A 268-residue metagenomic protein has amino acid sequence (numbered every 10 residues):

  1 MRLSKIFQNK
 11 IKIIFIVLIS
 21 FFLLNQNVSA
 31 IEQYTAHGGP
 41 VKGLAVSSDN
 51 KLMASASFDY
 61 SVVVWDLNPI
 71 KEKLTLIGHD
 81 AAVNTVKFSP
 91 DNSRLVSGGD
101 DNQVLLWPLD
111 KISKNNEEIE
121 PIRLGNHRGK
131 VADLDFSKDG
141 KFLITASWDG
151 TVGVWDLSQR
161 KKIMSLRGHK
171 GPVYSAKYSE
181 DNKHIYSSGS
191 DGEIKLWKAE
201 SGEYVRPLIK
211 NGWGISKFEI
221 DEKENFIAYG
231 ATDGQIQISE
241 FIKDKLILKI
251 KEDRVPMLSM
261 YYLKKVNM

Functional and structural regions predicted by a protein language model:
I31-E32, K71-L74, N115, I119-I122 (+3 more regions): A structural motif specific to WD40 beta-propellers
Y34-V41, I77-V83, L124-V131, R167-V173 (+2 more regions): WD40/WD-repeat beta-propeller blade N-cap
S48-D49, P90-D91, K138-D139, E180-D181 (+2 more regions): Residue-level detector of Asp-centered blade-edge/turn motifs that repeat once per structural unit in beta-propeller
A56-D59, G98-D101, A146-D149, S188-D191 (+1 more regions): Conserved strand-to-loop turn within each blade of WD40 beta-propeller repeats
L67-I70, L109-I112, L157-R160, A199-G202 (+1 more regions): Short loop/turn segments that connect beta-strands within beta-propeller blades
